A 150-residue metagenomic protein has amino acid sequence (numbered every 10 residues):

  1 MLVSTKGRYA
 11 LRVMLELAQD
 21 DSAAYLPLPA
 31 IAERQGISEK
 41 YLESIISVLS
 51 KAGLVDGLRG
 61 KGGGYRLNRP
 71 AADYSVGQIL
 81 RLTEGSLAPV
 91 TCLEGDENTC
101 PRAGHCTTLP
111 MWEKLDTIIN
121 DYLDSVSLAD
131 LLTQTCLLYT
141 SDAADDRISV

Functional and structural regions predicted by a protein language model:
V3-T5, Y9-L11, L15-I37: N-terminal helix-turn-helix DNA-binding core of bacterial DNA-binding proteins
K40: Key DNA-contact positions within bacterial/archaeal DNA-binding proteins
I45-L49: Basic amphipathic alpha-helical segments that dock to polyanions
L54-K61, R66: Beta-hairpin "wing" of winged helix-turn-helix
A71-D96, T108-T117: Conserved segment of winged-helix/HTH DNA-binding domains
Y74-V76, V126-L132: Short, structural beta-strand-to-alpha-helix junction motif
Y139-A144: Conserved small/polar residues in nucleotide/adenosyl-binding loops
